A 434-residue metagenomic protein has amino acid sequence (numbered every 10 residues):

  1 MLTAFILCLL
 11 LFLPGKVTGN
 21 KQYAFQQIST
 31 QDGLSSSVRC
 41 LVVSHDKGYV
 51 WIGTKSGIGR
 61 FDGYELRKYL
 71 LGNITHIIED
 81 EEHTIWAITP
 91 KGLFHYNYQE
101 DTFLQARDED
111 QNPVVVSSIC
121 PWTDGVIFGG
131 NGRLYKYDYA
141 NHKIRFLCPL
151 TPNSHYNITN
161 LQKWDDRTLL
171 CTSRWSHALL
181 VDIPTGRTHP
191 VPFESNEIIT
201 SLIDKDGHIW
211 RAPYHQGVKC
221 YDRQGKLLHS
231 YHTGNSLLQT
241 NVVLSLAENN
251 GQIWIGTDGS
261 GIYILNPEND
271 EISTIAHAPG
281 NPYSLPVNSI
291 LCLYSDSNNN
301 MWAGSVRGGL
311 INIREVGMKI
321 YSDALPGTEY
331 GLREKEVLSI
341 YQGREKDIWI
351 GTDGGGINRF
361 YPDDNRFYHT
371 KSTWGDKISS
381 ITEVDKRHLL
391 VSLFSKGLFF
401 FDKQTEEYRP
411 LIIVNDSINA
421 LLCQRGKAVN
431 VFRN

Functional and structural regions predicted by a protein language model:
M1-N434: Carboxylate-rich, polar loop motifs that coordinate divalent cations or form catalytic acidic clusters
